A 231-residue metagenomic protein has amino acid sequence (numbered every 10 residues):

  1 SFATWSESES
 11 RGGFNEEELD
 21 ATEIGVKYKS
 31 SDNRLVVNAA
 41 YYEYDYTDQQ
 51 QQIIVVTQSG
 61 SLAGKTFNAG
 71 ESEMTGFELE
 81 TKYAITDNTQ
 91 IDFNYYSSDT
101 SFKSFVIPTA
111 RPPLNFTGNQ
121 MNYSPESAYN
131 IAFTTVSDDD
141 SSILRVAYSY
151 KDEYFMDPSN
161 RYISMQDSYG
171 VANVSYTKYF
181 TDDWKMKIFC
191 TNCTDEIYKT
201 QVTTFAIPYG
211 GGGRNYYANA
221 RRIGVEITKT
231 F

Functional and structural regions predicted by a protein language model:
S1, D32-V37, N88-I91, D139-L144 (+1 more regions): Repeated loop/turn-to-beta-strand initiation elements of outer-membrane beta-barrel proteins
S1-Y28, D32-V37, Y41-F67, V106-T109 (+3 more regions): Surface-exposed extracellular loop regions of Gram-negative outer-membrane beta-barrel proteins, predominantly
A3, I24, V37-Y41, T81 (+6 more regions): Membrane-embedded beta-strand positions of outer-membrane beta-barrel proteins
G12-E18, F67-E73, P113-P125, Y162-S168 (+2 more regions): Replace "Gram-negative outer membrane beta-barrel proteins" with "bacterial and organellar outer membrane beta-barrel
N15-E17, K27, Y42, G70 (+6 more regions): Surface-exposed loop and edge beta-strand positions of immunoglobulin-like domains
L19-E23, S72-E80, S124-N130, Y169-N173 (+1 more regions): Transmembrane beta-barrel architecture of outer-membrane proteins
D45, F67-S159, T194, T228: Gram-negative outer-membrane beta-barrel transporters
S149-M156, T177-F231: C-terminal beta-signal and adjacent terminal beta-strands/loops of Gram-negative outer-membrane beta-barrel proteins
